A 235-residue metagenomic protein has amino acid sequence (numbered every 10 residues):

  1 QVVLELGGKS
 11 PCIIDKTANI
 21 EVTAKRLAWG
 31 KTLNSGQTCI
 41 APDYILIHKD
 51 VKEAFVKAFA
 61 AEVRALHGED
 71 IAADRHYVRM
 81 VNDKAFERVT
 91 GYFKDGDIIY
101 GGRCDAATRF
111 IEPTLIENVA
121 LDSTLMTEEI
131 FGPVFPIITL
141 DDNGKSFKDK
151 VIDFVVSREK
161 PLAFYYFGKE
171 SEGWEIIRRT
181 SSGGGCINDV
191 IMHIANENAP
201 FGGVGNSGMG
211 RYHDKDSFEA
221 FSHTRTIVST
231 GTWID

Functional and structural regions predicted by a protein language model:
Q1-L121, D142-S146, I187: ALDH superfamily catalytic-core signature
I13, I111-D235: Conserved C-terminal structural/oligomerization subdomain of aldehyde/semialdehyde dehydrogenase
